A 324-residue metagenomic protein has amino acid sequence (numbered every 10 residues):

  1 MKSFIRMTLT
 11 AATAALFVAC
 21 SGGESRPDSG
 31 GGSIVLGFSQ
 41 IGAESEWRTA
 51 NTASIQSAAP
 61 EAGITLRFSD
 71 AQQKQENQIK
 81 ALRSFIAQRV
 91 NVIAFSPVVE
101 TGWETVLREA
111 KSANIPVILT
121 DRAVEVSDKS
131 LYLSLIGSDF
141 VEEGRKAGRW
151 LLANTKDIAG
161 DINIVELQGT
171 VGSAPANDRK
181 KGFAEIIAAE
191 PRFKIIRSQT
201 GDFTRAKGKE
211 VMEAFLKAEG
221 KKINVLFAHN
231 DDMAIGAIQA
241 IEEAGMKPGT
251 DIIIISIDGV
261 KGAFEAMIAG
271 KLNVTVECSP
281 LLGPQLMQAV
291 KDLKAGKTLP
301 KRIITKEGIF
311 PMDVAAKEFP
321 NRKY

Functional and structural regions predicted by a protein language model:
M1-V35, P60, R108-I115, K317: Short, low-complexity disordered leader/linker segments with a strong preference for bacterial N-terminal type II
G30, L36, Q78, L135-I162 (+3 more regions): Hydrophobic alpha-helical segments within soluble ligand-binding/sensing domains
G32-I34, L167-P175, I186-I187, C278-Y324: Hinge/cleft segment of the Venus flytrap/periplasmic-binding protein
S33-A62, L66-S84, Q88-V90, S96-E100 (+4 more regions): Extracytoplasmic "Venus flytrap"
W47-A62, E143-A147, A174-F193, K207 (+2 more regions): Short, solvent-exposed amphipathic alpha-helices that sit in or adjacent to ligand/effector-binding or catalytic
F68-D70, V126-A153, E166, S198 (+1 more regions): Short beta-strand elements at the ligand-binding edges of bilobed clamshell
F95-S112, F183, R197, G201-E265: Hydrophobic alpha-helical
T101, T105-E142, N163, V260-A266 (+1 more regions): Flexible loop/hinge segments that line or gate small-molecule binding clefts
